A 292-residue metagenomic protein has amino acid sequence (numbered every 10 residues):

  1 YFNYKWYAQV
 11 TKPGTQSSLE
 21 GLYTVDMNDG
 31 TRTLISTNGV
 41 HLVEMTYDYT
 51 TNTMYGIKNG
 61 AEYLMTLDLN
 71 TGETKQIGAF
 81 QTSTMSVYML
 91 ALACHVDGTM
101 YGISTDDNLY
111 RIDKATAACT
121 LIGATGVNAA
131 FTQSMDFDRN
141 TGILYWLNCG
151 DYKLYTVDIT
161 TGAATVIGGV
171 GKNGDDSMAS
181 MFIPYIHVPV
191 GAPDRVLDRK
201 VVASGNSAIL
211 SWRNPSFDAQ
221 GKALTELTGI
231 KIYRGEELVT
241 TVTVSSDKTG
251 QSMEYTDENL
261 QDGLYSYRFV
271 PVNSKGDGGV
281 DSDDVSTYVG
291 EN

Functional and structural regions predicted by a protein language model:
Y1, G39-Y49, M85-C94, A129-R139 (+1 more regions): Repeated scaffold domains used in trafficking and secretory/extracellular systems, primarily beta-propellers
K5-Q9, T53-I57, T99-G102, Y110 (+1 more regions): Conserved beta-propeller blade signature
K12-S17, G60-Y63, D107-N108, G150-K153 (+1 more regions): Short glycine/acidic-enriched loop and turn motifs that connect beta-strands
T33-N38, K75-Q81, C119-G126, T165-K172: Beta-propeller fold detector
C149-V190: Blade-level signature of beta-propeller repeat domains, shared across WD40, Kelch, NHL, RCC1 and BNR/Asp-box propellers
P184-T225, K275-N292: Pro/Thr/Ser/Gly-rich low-complexity, intrinsically disordered linker/stalk tracts
A223-Q261: Recognizes extended acidic, P/S/T-rich segments that occur within or adjacent to Ig-like beta-sandwich modules
D257-D277: Beta-strand-rich modules
